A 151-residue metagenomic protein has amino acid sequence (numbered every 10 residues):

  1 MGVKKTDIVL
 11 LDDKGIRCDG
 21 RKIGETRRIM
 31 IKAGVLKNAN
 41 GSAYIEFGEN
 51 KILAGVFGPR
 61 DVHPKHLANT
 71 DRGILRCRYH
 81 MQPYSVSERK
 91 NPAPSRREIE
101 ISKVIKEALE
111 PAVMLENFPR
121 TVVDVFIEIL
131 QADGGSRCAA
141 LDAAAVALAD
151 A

Functional and structural regions predicted by a protein language model:
M1-K37, Y44-E46: Short, Gly/Pro- and small/polar-rich lid/capping loops
R28, S42, K51, V122 (+1 more regions): Beta-strand-rich binding-surface signature of beta-sandwich/beta-barrel folds used to engage anionic ligands
A33-V35, N40-P119: Glycine-rich, flexible beta-strand/loop modules in the N-terminal catalytic cores of phosphate-handling
K90-P94, I127-G135: A short glycine/serine-rich beta->alpha loop
T121-I127: Short, conserved phosphate-binding/catalytic loop or strand-edge motifs used in phosphoryl-/nucleotidyl-transfer
G135-A151: Glycine- and Gly-Pro-enriched alpha-helical subdomains that act as flexible, kink-prone "lid/hinge" or packing modules
